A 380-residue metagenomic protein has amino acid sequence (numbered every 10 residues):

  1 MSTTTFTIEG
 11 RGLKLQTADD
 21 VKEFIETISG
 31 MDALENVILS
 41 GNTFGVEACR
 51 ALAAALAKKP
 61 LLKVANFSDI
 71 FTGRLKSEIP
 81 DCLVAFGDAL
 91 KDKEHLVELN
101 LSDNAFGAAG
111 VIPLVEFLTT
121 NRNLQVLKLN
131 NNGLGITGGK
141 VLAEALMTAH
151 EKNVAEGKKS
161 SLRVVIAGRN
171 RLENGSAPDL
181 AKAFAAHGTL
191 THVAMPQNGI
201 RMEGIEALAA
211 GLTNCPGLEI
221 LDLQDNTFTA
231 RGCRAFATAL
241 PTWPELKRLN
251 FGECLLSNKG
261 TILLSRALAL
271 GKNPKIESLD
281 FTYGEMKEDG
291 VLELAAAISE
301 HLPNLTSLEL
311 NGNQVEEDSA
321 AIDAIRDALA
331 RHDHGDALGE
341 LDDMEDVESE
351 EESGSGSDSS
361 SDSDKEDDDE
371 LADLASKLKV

Functional and structural regions predicted by a protein language model:
M1-V380: Leucine-rich tandem repeat or coiled-coil scaffolds
